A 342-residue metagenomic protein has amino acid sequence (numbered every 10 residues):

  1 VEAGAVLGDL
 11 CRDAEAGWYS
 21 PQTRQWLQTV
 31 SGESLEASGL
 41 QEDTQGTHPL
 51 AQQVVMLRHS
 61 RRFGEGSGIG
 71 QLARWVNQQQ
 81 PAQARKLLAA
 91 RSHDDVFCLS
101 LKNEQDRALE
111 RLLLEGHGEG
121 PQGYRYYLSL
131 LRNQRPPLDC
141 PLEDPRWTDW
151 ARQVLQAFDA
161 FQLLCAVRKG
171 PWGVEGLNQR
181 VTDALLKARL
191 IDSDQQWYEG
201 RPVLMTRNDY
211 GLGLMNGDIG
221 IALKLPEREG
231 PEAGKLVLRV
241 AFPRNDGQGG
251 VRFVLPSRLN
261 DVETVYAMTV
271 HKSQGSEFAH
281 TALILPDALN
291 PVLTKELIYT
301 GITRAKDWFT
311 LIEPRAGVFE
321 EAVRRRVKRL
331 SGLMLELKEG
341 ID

Functional and structural regions predicted by a protein language model:
V1-V203, D209-L212: Conserved helicase motor core of P-loop NTPases
E2, E175, L214-M215, L293 (+1 more regions): Short glycine-/acidic-enriched loop or helix-start segments at secondary-structure transitions that form or flank
T44, S60, K187-L190, R207 (+4 more regions): A general structural-boundary detector
Q78, D218-D342: C-terminal accessory regions
L163, L204-M205, L283, L311: Short hydrophobic-aromatic micro-motifs
T206-I219, L223: Flexible, glycine/threonine-enriched loop-and-boundary segments that flank and lead into catalytic domains of large
